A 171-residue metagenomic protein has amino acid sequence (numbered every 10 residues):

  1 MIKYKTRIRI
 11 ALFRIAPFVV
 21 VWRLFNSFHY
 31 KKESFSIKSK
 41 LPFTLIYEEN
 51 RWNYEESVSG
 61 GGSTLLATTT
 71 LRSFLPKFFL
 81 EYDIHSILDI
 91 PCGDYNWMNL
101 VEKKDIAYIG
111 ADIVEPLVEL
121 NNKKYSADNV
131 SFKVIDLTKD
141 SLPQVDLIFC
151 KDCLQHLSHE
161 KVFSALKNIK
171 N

Functional and structural regions predicted by a protein language model:
I2-T138: Conserved N-terminal segment of class I S-adenosyl-L-methionine
K139-P143: Short conserved loop adjoining the S-adenosyl-L-methionine
D146: Conserved active-site beta-strand-loop modules that form the wall/rim of enzyme catalytic pockets and either contain
F149: A conserved beta-strand element that flanks and buttresses the S-adenosyl-L-methionine
C153: Hydrophobic adenine-recognition pocket in adenosine-nucleotide-binding enzymes
L157-N168: A short, conserved alpha-helix within the catalytic core of class I
